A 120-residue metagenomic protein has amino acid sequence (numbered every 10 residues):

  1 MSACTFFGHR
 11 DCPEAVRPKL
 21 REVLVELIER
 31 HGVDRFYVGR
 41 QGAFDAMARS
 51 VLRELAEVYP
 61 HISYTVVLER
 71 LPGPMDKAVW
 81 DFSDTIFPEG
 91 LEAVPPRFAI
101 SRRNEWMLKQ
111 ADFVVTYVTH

Functional and structural regions predicted by a protein language model:
M1-H120: Acidic/glycine-enriched connector segments
